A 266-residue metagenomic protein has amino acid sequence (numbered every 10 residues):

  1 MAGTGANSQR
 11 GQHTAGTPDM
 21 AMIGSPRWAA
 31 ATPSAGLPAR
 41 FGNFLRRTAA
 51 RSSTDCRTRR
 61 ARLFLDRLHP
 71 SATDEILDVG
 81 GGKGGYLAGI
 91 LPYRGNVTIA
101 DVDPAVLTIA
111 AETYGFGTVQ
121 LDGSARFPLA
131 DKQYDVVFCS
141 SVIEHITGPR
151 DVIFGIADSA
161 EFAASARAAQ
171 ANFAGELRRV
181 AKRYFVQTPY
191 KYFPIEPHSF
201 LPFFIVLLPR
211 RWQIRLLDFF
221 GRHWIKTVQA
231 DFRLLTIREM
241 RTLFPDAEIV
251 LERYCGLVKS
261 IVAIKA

Functional and structural regions predicted by a protein language model:
A2-K132, V136-S140, G256-I261: Conserved N-terminal segment of class I S-adenosyl-L-methionine
C139-V142, G148: A short beta-strand submotif of the Rossmann-like class I SAM-dependent methyltransferase core that lines
I146-T147, A181: Helix-to-beta-strand junctions that scaffold the AdoMet/dcAdoMet cofactor pocket in Class I SAM-dependent enzymes
R150, A169, R183-R211: Conserved class I S-adenosyl-L-methionine
I153-A160, R215-V228: Short, glycine-/aromatic-enriched active-site segment of Class I SAM-dependent methyltransferases
D158-R183: A short glycine-rich, Lys/Arg-flanked "PGG" loop and its adjoining helix->strand segment in the class I
K226-D246: Short alpha-helix
A247-G256: Conserved S-adenosyl-L-methionine
